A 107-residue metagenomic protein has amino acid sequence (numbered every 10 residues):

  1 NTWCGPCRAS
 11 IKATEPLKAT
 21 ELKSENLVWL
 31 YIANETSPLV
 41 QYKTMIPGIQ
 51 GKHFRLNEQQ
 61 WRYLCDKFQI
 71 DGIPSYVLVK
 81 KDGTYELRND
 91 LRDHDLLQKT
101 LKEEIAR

Functional and structural regions predicted by a protein language model:
N1, I32-N34, K81: Cofactor-binding loop segments of dinucleotide-utilizing enzymes, especially the Rossmann-like FAD- and NAD(P)+-binding
N1-G5, A9: Active-site beta-to-alpha loop of glycosyltransferases that engages the nucleotide-sugar donor
G5, Q59-K102: Thiol/disulfide oxidoreductase modules built on the thioredoxin-like
R8-P47, Q59-D66: Structural microenvironment flanking redox-active thiols in thiol-disulfide oxidoreductases
H53-N57: Short acidic-hydrophobic, aromatic-tinged amphipathic segments that line or gate anion-handling sites
E104-A106: Short, hydrophobic alpha-helical segments
